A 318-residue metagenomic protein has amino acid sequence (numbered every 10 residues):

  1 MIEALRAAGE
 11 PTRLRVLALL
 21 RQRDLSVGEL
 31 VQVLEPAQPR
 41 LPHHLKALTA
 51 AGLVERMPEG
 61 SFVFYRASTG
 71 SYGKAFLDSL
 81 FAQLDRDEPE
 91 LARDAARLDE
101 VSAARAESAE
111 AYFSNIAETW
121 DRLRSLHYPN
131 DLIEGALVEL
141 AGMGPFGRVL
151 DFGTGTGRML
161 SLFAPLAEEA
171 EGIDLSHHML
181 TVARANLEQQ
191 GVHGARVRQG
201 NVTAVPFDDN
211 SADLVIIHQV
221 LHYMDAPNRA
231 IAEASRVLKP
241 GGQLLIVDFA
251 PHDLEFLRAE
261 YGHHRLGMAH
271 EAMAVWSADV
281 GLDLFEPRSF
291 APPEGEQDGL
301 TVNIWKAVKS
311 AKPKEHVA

Functional and structural regions predicted by a protein language model:
I2-R40, F62-S71, A136-V138: N-terminal helix-turn-helix DNA-binding core of bacterial DNA-binding proteins
Y72-R122: Amphipathic alpha-helical dimerization/coiled-coil segments that flank or bridge DNA-binding/regulatory modules
H127-G147: Conserved alpha-helix/loop element of class I SAM-dependent methyltransferases that forms part of the SAM/SAH-binding
R148-L150, T156-A204: Class I SAM-dependent methyltransferase SAM/SAH-binding core
T203-L214: A short acidic, Gly/Pro-enriched loop at the edge of an enzyme's catalytic core that lines a small-molecule cofactor
D213-A226: A short SAM/SAH-binding and catalytic strip from SAM-dependent methyltransferases
N228-Q243: A short glycine-rich, Lys/Arg-flanked "PGG" loop and its adjoining helix->strand segment in the class I
Q243-K306: C-terminal alpha-helical "lid/dimerization" subdomain adjacent to the S-adenosyl-L-methionine
